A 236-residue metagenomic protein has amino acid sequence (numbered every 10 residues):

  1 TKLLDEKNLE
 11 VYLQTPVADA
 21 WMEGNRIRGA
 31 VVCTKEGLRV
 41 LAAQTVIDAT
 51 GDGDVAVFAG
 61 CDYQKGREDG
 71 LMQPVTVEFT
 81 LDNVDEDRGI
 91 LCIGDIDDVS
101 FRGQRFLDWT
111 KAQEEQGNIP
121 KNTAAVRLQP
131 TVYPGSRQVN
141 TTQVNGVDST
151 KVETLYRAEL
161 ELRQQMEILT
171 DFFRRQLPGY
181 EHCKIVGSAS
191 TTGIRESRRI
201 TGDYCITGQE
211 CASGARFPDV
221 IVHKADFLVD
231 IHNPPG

Functional and structural regions predicted by a protein language model:
L4-D5, R174: Alpha-helix boundary recognition
D5-A18: A conserved beta-strand/loop element that lines the FAD pocket in flavoprotein oxidoreductases
Y12-Q14, C33-T34, L38-T45, A49-G236: Flavin (FAD/FMN)-binding glycine-rich loop and adjacent Rossmann-like elements that form
A20-G24, A42-A43: Aromatic-rich beta-strand edge motifs centered on tyrosine
G24-A30: Short, hydrophobic/aromatic-rich segments at coil-to-beta transitions
